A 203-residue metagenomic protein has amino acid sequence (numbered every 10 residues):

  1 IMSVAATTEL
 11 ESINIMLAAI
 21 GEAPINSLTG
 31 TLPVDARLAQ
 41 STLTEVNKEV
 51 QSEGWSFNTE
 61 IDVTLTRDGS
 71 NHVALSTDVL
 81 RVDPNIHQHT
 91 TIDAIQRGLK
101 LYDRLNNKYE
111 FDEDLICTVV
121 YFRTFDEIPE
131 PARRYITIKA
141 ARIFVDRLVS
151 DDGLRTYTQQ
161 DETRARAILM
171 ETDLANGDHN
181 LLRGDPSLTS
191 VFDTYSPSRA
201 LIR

Functional and structural regions predicted by a protein language model:
I1-S41, Y195-R203: Short, extreme N-terminal leader segments that mark the start of a protein/domain
S3-A6, S12, I95-R203: Internal mixed-charge
A18, A23, E53-W55, D126: Flexible, active-site-adjacent loop/turn segments at secondary-structure boundaries
L28, N58, D152-G153: Short linear functional motifs in flexible/disordered or boundary regions
L28-G30, H89-I92, E113: N-terminal start-of-chain detector that recognizes signal peptides and the immediate post-cleavage beginning
A36-N107, I128-L148, Y157, R166-L169: Divalent metal-cofactor coordination and adjacent catalytic microenvironments
